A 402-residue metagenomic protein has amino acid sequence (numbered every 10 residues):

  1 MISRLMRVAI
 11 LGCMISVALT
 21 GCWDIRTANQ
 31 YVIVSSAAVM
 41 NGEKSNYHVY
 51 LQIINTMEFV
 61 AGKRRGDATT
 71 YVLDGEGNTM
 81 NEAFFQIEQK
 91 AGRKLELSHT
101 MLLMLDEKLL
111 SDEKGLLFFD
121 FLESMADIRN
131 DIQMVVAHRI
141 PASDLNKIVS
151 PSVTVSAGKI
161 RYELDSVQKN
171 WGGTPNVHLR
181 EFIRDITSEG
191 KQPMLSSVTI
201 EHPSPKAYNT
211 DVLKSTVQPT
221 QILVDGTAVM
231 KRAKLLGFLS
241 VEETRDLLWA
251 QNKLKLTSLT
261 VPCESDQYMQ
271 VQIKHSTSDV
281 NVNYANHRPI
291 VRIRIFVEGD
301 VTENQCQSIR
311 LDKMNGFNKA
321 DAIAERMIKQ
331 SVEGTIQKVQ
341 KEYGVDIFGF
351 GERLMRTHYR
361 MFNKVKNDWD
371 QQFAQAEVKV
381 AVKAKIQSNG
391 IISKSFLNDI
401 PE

Functional and structural regions predicted by a protein language model:
I2-E402: Membrane-proximal alpha-helical signals and transmembrane carboxylates
